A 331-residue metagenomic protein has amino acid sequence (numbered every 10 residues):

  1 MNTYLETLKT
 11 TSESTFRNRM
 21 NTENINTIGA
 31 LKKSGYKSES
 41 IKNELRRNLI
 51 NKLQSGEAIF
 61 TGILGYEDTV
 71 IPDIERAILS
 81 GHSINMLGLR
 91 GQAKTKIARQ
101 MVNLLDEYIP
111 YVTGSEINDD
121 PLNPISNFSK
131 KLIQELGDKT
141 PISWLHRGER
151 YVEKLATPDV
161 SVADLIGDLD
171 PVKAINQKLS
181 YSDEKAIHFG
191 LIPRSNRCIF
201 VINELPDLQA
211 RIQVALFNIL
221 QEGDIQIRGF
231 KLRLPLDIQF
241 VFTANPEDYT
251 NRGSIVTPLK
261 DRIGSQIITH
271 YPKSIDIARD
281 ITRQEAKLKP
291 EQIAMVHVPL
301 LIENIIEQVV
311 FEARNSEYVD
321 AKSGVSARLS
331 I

Functional and structural regions predicted by a protein language model:
M1-R19: N-terminal amphipathic/basic-hydrophobic helices that include classical n-h-c signal peptides and signal-anchor
R19-Y271: Conserved ASCE/P-loop NTPase catalytic core
G35-R46, R252-S254, Q266-G324: Conserved C-terminal "switch" segment of AAA+ ATPases
R328-I331: C-terminal helical "lid" of AAA+/P-loop NTPase domains
